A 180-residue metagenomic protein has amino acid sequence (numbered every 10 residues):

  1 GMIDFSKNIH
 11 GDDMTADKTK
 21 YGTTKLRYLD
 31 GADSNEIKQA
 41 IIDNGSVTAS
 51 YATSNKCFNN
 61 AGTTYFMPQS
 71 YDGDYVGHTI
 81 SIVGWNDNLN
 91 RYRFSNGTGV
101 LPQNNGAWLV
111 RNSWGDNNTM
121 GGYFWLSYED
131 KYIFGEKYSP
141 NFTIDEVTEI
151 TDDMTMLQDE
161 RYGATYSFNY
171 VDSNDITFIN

Functional and structural regions predicted by a protein language model:
G1-N180: Predominantly the structural core of cysteine protease catalytic domains
